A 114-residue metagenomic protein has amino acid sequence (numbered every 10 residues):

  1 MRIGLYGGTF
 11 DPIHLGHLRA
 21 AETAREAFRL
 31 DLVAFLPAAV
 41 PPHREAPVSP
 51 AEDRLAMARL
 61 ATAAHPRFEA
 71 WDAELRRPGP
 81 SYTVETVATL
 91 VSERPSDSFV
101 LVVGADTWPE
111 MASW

Functional and structural regions predicted by a protein language model:
M1-W114: Nucleotidyltransferase catalytic core that binds NTPs
